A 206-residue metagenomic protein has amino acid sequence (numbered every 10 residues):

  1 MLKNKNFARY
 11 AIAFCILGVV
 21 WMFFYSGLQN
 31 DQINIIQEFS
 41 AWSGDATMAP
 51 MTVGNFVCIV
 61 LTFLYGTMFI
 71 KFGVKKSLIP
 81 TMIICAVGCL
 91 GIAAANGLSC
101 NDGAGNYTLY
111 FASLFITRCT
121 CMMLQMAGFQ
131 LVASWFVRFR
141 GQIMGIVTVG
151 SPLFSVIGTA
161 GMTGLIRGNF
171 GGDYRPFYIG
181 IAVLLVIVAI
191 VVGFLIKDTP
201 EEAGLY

Functional and structural regions predicted by a protein language model:
K3-G27, F115: Pair of pore-lining "gating" transmembrane helices in MFS-fold secondary transporters
C15, G88, G103-M123: Hydrophobic core of transmembrane alpha-helices in multi-pass small-molecule transporters, especially MFS/SLC-type
S26, G54-F63, V156: Residue-level signature of mid-helix packing/kink "hotspots" within the transmembrane helices of 12-pass Major
V60-K76: Helix-to-loop junctions at the C-terminal end of transmembrane segments in multipass secondary transporters
I83-D102: C-terminal ends and interior cores of transmembrane alpha-helices in multi-pass membrane transporters/permeases
M123-F136: Intracellular juxtamembrane helix-capping segments at the cytosolic ends of symmetry-related transmembrane helices
F136-G161: Glycine-rich segments within core transmembrane alpha-helices of 12-TM secondary carriers
R175-F194: Symmetry-related core transmembrane helices of the 12-TM Major Facilitator Superfamily/SLC fold
